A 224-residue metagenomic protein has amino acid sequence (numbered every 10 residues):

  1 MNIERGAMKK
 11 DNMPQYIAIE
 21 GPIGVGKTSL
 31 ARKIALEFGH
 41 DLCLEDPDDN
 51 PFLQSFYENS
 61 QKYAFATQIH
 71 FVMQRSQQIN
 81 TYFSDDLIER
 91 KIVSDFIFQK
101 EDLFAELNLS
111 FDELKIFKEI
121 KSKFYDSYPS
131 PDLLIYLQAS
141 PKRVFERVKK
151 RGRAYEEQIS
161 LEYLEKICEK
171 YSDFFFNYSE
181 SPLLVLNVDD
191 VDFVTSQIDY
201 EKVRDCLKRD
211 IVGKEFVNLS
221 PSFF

Functional and structural regions predicted by a protein language model:
I19: Hydrophobic anchor at the beta1->P-loop junction of P-loop NTPases
P22: P-loop (Walker A) phosphate-binding loop of NTP-binding proteins
K27: Conserved lysine of the Walker
L30-A31: Post-Walker A alpha-helix
L36-Q74: Conserved substrate/cofactor phosphate-moiety recognition/catalytic segment in nucleotide-dependent phosphotransferases
Y63, T67-P129: Glycine-rich phosphate-binding loop used to anchor ATP phosphates in small-molecule kinases, encompassing both
E101-K170: A glycine- and Lys/Arg-enriched "phosphate-lid" helix/loop adjacent to the NTP-binding pocket of small-molecule kinases
K149-Q158, E165-F224: NTP-dependent small-molecule kinase module
